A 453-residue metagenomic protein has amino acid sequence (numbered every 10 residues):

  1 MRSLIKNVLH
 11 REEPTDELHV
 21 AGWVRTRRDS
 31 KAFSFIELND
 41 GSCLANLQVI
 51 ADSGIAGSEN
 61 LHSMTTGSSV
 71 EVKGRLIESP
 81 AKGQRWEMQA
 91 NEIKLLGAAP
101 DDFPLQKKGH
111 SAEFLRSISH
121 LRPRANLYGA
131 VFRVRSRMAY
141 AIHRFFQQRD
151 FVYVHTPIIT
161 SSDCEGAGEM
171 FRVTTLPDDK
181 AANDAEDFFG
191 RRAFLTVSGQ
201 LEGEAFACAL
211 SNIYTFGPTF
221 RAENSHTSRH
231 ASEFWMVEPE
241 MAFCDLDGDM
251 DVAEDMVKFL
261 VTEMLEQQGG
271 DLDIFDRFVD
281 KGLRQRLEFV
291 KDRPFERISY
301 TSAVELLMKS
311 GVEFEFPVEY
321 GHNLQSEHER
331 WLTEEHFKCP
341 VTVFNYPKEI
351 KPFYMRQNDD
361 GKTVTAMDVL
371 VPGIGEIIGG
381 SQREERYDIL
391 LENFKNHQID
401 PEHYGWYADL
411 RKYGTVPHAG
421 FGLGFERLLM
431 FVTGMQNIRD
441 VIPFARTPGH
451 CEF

Functional and structural regions predicted by a protein language model:
R2-A242: Class II aminoacyl-tRNA synthetase-like tRNA-binding/catalytic domains
A141-R149, M256-Q267: Generic non-transmembrane alpha-helical segments
Y153-H155, G270-D273: Short beta-strand elements
I159, E169-V261, D273, R277-F453: A translation/RNA-centric and nucleic-acid-associated enzymatic feature enriched in Class II aminoacyl-tRNA synthetases
